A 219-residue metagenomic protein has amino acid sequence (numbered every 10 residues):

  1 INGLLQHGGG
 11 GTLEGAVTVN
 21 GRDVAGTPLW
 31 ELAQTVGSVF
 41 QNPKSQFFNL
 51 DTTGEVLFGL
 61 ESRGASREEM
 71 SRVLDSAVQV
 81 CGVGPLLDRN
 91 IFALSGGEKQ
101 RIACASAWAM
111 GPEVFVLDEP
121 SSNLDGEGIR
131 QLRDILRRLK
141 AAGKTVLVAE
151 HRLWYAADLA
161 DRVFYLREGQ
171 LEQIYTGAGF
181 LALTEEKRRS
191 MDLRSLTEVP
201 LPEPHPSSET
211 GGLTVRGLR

Functional and structural regions predicted by a protein language model:
G11-R22: Conserved ABC transporter NBD signature motif
E68-L86: Conserved ABC ATPase "signature" region
N90-L94, E98: Conserved ABC ATPase signature
C104: Hydrophobic anchor residue at the start of the ABC signature
A107-W108: ABC ATPase C-loop
F115-D118: Catalytic Walker B motif of ABC-type/P-loop ATPase nucleotide-binding domains
E150-H151: H-loop/switch region of ABC-family ATPase nucleotide-binding domains
Q170-D192: Conserved beta-strand-loop-alpha-helix hinge in the C-terminal portion of ABC ATPase nucleotide-binding domains
